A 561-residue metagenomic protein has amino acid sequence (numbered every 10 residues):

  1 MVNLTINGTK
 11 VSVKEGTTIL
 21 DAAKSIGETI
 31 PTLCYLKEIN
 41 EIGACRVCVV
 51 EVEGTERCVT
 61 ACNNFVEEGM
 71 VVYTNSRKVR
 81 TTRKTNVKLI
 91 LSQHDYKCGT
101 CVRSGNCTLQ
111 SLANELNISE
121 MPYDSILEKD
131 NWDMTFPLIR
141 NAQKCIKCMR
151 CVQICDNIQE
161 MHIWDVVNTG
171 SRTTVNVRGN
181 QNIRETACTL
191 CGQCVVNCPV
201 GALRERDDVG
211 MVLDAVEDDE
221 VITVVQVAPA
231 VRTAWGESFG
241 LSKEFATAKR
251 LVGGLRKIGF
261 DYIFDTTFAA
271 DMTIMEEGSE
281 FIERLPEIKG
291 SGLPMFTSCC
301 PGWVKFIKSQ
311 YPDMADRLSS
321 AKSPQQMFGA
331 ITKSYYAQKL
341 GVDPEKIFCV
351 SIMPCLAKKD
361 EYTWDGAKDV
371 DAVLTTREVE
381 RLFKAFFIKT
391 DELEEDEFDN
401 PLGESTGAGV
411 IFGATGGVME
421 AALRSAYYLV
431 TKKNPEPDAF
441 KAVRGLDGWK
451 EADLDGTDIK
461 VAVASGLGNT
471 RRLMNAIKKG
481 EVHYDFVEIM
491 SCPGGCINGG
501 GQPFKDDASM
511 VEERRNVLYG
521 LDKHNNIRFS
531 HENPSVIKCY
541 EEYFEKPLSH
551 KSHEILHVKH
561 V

Functional and structural regions predicted by a protein language model:
M1-N3: Extreme N-terminal starter segment of soluble prokaryotic enzymes
I6-T9, E53-G54: Short strand-turn-strand beta-turns centered on an Asx-Gly dipeptide
T9-E15: A short N-terminal beta-strand-loop micro-motif at the entrance of redox/enzyme domains
K14, F136, I146, T189 (+2 more regions): Residue-level recognition of alpha-helix initiation/capping sites
E15-G69, N75, V79, R206-V561: Iron-sulfur-associated redox domains of electron-transfer enzymes in respiratory and anaerobic energy metabolism
R46-L190, V196, L203-I222: Fe-S ferredoxin-like electron-transfer domains and their immediately adjacent linker/connector regions across
H162, V195, V379-F383: Mobile "lid/hinge" segments at catalytic clefts and subdomain interfaces of large enzymes
